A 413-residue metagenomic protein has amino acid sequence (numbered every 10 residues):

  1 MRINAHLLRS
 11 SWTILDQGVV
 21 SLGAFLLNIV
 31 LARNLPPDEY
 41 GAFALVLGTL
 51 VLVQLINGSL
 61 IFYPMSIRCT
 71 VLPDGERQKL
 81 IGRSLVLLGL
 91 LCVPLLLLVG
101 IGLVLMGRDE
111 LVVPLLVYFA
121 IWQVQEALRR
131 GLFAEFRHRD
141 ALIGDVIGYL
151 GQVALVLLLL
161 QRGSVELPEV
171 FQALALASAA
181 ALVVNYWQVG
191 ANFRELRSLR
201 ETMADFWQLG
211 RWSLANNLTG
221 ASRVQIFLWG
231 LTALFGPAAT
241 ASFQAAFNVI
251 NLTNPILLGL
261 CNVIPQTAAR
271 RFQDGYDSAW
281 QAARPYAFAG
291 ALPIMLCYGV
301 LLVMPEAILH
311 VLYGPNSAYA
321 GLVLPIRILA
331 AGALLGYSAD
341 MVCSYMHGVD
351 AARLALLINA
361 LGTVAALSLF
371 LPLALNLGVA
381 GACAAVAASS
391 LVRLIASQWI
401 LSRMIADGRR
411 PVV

Functional and structural regions predicted by a protein language model:
M1-H6, V113, R139-G144, G163-L174 (+5 more regions): Interhelical loop/hinge segments that connect adjacent transmembrane helices in multipass membrane
N4-S59, R211-A238, L367, V386 (+1 more regions): Signature of the first transmembrane helix
R9-S21, V46, L50-L103, E110 (+1 more regions): Membrane-water interface segments that mark the loop-to-transmembrane alpha-helix transition
A24, N57-D74, A246, I250-Y276 (+1 more regions): Helix-loop junctions and terminal segments of transmembrane helices in multi-pass membrane transport/translocation
L47-L55, N216, G220, F243-Q266 (+2 more regions): Transmembrane helix-bundle signature of multi-pass secondary active exporters and lipid flippases
R68, P73, I121-G144, A330-I358: Membrane-interface junctions at transmembrane-helix termini in multi-pass inner-membrane proteins
G102-Y118, V303-L334, A380: Interfacial segments at transmembrane-helix termini and the short loops linking adjacent helices
V113, L142-A191, L361-A365, V379-R403: Hydrophobic alpha-helical transmembrane segments
